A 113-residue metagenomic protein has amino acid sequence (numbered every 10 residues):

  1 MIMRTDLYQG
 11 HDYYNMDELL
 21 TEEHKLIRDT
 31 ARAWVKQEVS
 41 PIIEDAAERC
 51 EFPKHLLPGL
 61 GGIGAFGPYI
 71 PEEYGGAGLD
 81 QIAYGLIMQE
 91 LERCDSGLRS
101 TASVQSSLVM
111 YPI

Functional and structural regions predicted by a protein language model:
M1-E23: Intrinsic disorder at enzyme termini
D17-E18, K25, C50, A77: Helix-turn-helix-type domain boundary/helix-start signal
L19-K36: Mature N-terminal segment immediately following signal peptide/propeptide cleavage in secreted/periplasmic
A33, V39-I113: Glycine-rich flavin
